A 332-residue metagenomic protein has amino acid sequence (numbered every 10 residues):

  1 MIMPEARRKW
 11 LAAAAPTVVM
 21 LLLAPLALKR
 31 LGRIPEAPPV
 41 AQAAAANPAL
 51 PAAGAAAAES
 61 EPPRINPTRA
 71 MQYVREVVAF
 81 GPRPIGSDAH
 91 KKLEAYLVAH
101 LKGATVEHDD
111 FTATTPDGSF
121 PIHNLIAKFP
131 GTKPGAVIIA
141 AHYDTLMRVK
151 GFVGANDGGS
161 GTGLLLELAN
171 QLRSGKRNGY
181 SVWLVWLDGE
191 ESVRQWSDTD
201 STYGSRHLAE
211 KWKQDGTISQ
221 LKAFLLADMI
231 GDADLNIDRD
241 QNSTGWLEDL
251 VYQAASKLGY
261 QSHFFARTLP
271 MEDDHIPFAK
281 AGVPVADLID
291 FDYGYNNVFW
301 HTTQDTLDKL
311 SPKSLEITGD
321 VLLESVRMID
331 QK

Functional and structural regions predicted by a protein language model:
A13-L26: Hydrophobic membrane-insertion alpha-helices, especially the h-region of bacterial N-terminal signal peptides
A24, Q72-T132: A non-catalytic alpha/beta surface segment that caps or lines the substrate-entry region of metallo-dependent hydrolase
A24-E36: Hydrophobic single-pass membrane-insertion segments
A41, N47, P51, A57 (+5 more regions): Active-site-adjacent substrate-binding region of metalloamidase/peptidase-like peptide-processing proteins
A57-A58, A70-R83, R148-G151, W186 (+3 more regions): Acidic/histidine-rich, surface-exposed loop or edge segments in extracytoplasmic proteins
R83-I85, T112-T115, T132-K133, Y143-M147 (+5 more regions): Solvent-exposed loop/turn segments at secondary-structure junctions within structured extracellular/periplasmic domains
I126, A136-A140, W183-W186, K222-D228 (+1 more regions): Structural recognition of the beta-strand scaffold that forms the well-ordered cores of secreted hydrolase catalytic
M147-A254, S262, P270, H275: Acidic/histidine-rich catalytic neighborhood of metal-dependent amide-processing enzymes
